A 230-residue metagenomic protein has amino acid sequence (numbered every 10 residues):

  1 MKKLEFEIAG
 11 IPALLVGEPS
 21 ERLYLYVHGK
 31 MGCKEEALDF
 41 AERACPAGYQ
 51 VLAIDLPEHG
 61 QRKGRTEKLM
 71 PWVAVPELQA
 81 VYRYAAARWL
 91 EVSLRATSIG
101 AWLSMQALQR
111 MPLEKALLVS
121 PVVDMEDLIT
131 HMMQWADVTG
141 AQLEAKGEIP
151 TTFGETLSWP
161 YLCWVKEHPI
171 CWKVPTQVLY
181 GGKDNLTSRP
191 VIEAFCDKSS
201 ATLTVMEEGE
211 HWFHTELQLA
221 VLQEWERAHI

Functional and structural regions predicted by a protein language model:
M1-E18: N-terminal cap/lid segment of alpha/beta-hydrolase-fold proteins
L25-G29, Y180: The conserved beta1-alpha1 loop
K30-E42, P190: The serine-hydrolase catalytic nucleophile loop
A44-K63: Conserved alpha/beta-hydrolase
H59-A86: Catalytic nucleophile-loop/oxyanion-hole region of alpha/beta-hydrolase and closely related hydrolase-like folds
L94-A96, V119: Short beta-strand immediately N-terminal to the catalytic nucleophile in serine-hydrolase-like folds
A96-S104: Gly/Ala-rich beta-loop-alpha elbow adjacent to hydrolase catalytic centers
M111-A194, S199-V205, E210-I230: The alpha/beta-hydrolase serine catalytic core
